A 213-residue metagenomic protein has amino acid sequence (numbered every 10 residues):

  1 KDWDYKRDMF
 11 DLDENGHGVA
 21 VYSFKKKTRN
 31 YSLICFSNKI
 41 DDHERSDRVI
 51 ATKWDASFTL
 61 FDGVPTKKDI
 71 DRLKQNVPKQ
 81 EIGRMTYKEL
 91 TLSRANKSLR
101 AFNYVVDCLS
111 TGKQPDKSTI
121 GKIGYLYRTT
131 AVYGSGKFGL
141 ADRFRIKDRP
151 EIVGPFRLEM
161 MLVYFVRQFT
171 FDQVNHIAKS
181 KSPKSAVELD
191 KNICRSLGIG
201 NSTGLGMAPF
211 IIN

Functional and structural regions predicted by a protein language model:
D2-K53: Amphipathic, interaction-prone secondary-structure segments
T52-N213: Mixed-charge, Lys/Arg-enriched low-complexity segments
